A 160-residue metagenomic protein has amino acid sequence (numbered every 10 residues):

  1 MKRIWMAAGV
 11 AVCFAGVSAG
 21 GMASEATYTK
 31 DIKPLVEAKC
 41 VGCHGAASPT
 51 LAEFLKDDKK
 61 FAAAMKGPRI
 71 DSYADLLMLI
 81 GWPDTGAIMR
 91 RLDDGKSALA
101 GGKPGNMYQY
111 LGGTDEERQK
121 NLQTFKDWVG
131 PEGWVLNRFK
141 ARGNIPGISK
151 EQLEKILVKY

Functional and structural regions predicted by a protein language model:
M1-I4: Positively charged n-region of N-terminal signal peptides that target proteins for export
A7-V17: Bacterial N-terminal signal peptides
M22-Y160: Aromatic- and Gly/Pro-enriched helix-to-coil junctions and flexible linker segments
